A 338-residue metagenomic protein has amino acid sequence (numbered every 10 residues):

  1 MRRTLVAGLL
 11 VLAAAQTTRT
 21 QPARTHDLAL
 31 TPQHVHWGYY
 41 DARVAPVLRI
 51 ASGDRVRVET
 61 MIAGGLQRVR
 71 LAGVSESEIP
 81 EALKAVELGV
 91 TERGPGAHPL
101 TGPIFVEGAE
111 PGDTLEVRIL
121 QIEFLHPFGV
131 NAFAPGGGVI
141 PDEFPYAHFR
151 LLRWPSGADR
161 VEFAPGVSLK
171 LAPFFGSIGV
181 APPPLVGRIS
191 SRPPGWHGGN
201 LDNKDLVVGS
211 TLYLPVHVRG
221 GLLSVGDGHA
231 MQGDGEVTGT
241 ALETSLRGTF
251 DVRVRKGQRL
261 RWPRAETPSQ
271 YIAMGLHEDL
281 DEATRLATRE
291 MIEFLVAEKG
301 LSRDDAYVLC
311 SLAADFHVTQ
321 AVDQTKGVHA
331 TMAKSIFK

Functional and structural regions predicted by a protein language model:
M1-V6: Bacterial N-terminal signal peptides that target proteins for export
L9-T18: Hydrophobic h-region of N-terminal signal peptides that target proteins for export in Gram-negative bacteria
P22-H36, S77-A97, I178-R192: Short, basic/aromatic beta-hairpin or loop at an interaction surface
A23-T25, A29-V35, R43-R57, I62 (+8 more regions): Alpha/propeptide regions of enzymes that mature by internal proteolysis
A63-E76, I122-A132, G220-A230, Q320-V322: Short, Lys/Arg- and Gly-enriched loop/turn segments at beta-strand edges
P95-P99, F105, L120-V207: Intrinsically disordered, low-complexity linker/loop segments enriched in Gly/Pro and charged/polar residues
L171-D281: Conserved mixed alpha/beta catalytic, RNA-binding, or beta-rich assembly cores of soluble enzyme, regulatory
Q324-K338: Long, compositionally biased
